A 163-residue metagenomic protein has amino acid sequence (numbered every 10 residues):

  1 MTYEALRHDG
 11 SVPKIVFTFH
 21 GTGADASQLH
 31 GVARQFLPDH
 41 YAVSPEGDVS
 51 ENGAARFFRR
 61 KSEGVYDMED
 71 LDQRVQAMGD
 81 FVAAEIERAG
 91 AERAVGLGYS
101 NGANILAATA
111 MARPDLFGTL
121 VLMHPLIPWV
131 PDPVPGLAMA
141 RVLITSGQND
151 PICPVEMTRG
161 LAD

Functional and structural regions predicted by a protein language model:
M1-A91: Serine-hydrolase catalytic machinery in alpha/beta-hydrolase-like enzymes
A26, G102-A103: Catalytic nucleophile loop
P45-V49, V121-W129: Active-site nucleophile loop of the alpha/beta-hydrolase fold
A89-Y99: Alpha/beta-hydrolase fold nucleophile elbow
V95, T119-V121: Residue in the alpha/beta-hydrolase core beta-strand immediately N-terminal to the catalytic nucleophile
A103-P114, L120: Short glycine-enriched nucleophile-adjacent loop and the immediately C-terminal alpha-helix near the catalytic center
A138, L143-S146, D150: Short beta-strand/loop motif that positions the catalytic acidic residue of the alpha/beta-hydrolase fold
P151-M157: Conserved alpha/beta-hydrolase "acid-adjacent" motif
